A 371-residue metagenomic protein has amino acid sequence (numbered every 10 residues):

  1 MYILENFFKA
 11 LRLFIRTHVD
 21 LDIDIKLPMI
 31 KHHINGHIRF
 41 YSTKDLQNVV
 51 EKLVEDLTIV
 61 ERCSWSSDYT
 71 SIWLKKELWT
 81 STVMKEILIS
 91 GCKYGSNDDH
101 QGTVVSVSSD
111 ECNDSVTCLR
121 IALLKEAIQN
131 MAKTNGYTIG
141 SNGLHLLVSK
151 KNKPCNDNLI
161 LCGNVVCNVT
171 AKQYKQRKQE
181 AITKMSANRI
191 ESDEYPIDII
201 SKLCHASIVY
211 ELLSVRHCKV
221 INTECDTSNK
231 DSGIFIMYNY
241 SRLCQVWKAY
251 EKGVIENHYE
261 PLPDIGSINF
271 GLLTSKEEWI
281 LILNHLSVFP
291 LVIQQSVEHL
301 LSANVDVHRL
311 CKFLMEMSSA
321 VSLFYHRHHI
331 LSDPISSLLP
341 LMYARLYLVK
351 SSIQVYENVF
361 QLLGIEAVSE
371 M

Functional and structural regions predicted by a protein language model:
M1-M371: Non-catalytic interaction-recognition regions
